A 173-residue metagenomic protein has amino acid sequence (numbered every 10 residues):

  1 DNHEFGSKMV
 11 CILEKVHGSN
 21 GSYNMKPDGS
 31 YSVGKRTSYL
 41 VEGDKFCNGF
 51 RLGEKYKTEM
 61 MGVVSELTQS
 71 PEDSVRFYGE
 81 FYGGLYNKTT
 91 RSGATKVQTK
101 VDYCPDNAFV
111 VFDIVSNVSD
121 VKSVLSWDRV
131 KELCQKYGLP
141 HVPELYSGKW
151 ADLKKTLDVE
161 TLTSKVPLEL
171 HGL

Functional and structural regions predicted by a protein language model:
D1-L173: Core nucleotide-handling region used for phosphoryl-transfer chemistry
